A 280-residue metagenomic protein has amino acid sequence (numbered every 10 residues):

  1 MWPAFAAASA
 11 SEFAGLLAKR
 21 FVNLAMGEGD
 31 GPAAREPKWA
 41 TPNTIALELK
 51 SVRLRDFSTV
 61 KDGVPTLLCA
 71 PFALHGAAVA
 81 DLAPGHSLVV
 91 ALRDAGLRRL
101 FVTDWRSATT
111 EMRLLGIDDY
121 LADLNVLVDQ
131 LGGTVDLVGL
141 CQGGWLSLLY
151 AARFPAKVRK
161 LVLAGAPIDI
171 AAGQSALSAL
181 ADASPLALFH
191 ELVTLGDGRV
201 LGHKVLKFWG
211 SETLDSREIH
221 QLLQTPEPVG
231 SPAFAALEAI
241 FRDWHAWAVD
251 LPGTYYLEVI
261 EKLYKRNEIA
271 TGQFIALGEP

Functional and structural regions predicted by a protein language model:
M1-F13, L17, G132-G133, S147-T254: Alpha/beta-hydrolase-fold enzymes
A10-D30, A34: Long amphipathic alpha-helical scaffold segments
G27-V52, S231-P280: Alpha/beta-hydrolase fold catalytic core
G31-A33, P37-T109: Short, surface-exposed "cap/lid" segments of acyl-processing enzymes
V60-K61, L131-G133: Glycine-rich phosphate-binding loop signature in dinucleotide/nucleotide-binding domains
L68, V102, L137-G139, L163: Structural beta-sheet core signal
M112-Q130: Alpha/beta-hydrolase active-site loop
V138-S147: Gly/Ala-rich beta-loop-alpha elbow adjacent to hydrolase catalytic centers
